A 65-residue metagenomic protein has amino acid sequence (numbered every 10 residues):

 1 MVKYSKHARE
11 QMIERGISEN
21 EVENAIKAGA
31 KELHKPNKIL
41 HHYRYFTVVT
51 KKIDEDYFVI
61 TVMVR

Functional and structural regions predicted by a protein language model:
M1-R65: Ribonuclease/tRNase effector modules and their secretory precursors
